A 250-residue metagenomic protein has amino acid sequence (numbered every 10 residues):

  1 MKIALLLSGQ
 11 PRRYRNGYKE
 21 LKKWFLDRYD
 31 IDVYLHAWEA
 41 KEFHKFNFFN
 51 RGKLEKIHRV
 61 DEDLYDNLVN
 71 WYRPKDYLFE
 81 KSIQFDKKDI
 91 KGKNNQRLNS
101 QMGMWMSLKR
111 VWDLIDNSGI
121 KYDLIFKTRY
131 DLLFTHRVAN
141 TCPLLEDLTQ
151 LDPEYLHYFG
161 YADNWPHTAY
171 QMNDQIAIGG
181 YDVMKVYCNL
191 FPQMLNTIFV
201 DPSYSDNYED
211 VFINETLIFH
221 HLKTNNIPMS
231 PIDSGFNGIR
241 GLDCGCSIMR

Functional and structural regions predicted by a protein language model:
M1-K19: N-proximal low-complexity "stem/linker" segments adjacent to membrane-targeting elements
K2-I3, D30-I31, K121-D123: Local beta-strand N-terminus motif with an aromatic residue
Y14-R15, Y130-L145: Acidic donor-binding/catalytic loop of UDP-sugar-dependent glycosyltransferases, especially processive GT2
K19-I31: Short, acidic, metal-binding catalytic loop of nucleotide-sugar glycosyltransferases
H36-G119: Active-site-proximal specificity loops/subdomain of glycosyltransferases
R97-L114, G119, L133-A139, W165-R250: Catalytic core and acceptor-binding pocket of nucleotide-sugar-dependent glycosyltransferases
K121-L133: Short beta-strand-to-loop acidic/aromatic patch adjacent to the donor-nucleotide binding site
L148-Q171: A short, conserved acidic/glycine-rich loop-to-beta-strand motif that forms the donor nucleotide-sugar/metal
